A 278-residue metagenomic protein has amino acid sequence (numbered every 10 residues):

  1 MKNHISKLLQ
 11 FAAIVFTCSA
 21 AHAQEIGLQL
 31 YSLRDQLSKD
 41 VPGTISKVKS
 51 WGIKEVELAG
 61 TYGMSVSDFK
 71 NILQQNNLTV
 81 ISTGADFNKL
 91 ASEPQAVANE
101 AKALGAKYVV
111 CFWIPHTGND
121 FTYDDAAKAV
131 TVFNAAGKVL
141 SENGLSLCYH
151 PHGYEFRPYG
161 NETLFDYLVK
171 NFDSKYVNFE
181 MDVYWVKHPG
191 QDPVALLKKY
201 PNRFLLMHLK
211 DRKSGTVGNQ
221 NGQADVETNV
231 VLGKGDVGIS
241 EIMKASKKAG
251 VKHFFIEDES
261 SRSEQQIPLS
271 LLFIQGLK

Functional and structural regions predicted by a protein language model:
M1-E25: Bacterial Sec-dependent N-terminal signal peptides
S19-Y108, G276-K278: N-terminal pre-domain/capping segments
Q24-L30, R34-S46, S50-W51, E162-M181 (+1 more regions): Histidine-acidic metal/acid-base catalytic patches
G27-Y31, E57-A59, I81-D86, V110-F112 (+4 more regions): A cross-family glycoside hydrolase active-site/sugar-binding cleft signature
R34-K39, E55-S67, A85-E93, T117-D120 (+5 more regions): Acidic-and-aromatic substrate-binding clefts and catalytic sites of carbohydrate-active enzymes
K54-E55, F87-N178, E264: Active-site acidic/histidine proton-transfer and metal-coordination neighborhood in alpha/beta enzyme cores
V56, N71, N77, L145 (+2 more regions): Mature catalytic domains of secreted/periplasmic carbohydrate-active enzymes
L78, A106-K107, L145, K248-K252: A short helix->loop->beta-strand "cap" motif at the edges of active sites that frequently abuts
